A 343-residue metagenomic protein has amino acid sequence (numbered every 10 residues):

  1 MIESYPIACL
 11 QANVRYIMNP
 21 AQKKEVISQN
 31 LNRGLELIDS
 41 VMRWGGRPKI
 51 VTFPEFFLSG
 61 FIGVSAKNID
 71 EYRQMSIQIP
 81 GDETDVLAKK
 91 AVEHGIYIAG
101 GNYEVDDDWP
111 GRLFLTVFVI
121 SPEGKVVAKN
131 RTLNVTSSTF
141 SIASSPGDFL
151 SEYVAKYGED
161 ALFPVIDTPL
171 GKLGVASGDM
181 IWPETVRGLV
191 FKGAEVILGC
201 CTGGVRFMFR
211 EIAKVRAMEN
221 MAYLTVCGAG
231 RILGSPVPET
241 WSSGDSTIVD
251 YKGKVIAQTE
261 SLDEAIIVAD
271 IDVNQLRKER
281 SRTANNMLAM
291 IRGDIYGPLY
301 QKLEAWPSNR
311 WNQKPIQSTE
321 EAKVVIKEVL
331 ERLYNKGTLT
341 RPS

Functional and structural regions predicted by a protein language model:
S4-K24, T52, T116, K129 (+2 more regions): Active-site-proximal beta-strand elements of phosphoester/diester hydrolases
A8, F118-I120, T247, I267: Conserved hydrophobic/aromatic positions in well-ordered beta-strands
R15-Q29, S76, S141-S151: Acidic/histidine-rich helix-loop elements that form or flank divalent-metal/phosphate-binding sites at the catalytic
E25-S28, L35-T132, S137-S138, G203-V215 (+1 more regions): Cys-nucleophile CN-hydrolase/nitrilase-fold catalytic domain and related Cys-dependent amidase chemistry that acts on
N30-S40, I181-G188: Short, acidic/polar
I79-A99, G171-D270, K278, M287: CN hydrolase (nitrilase-like) catalytic-core segments centered on the catalytic cysteine and neighboring Lys/Glu
D106-E195, V205-V215: Active-site catalytic loop in hydrolytic enzyme cores
V215, A229-S343: C-terminal beta-strand edge segments of enzyme domains
